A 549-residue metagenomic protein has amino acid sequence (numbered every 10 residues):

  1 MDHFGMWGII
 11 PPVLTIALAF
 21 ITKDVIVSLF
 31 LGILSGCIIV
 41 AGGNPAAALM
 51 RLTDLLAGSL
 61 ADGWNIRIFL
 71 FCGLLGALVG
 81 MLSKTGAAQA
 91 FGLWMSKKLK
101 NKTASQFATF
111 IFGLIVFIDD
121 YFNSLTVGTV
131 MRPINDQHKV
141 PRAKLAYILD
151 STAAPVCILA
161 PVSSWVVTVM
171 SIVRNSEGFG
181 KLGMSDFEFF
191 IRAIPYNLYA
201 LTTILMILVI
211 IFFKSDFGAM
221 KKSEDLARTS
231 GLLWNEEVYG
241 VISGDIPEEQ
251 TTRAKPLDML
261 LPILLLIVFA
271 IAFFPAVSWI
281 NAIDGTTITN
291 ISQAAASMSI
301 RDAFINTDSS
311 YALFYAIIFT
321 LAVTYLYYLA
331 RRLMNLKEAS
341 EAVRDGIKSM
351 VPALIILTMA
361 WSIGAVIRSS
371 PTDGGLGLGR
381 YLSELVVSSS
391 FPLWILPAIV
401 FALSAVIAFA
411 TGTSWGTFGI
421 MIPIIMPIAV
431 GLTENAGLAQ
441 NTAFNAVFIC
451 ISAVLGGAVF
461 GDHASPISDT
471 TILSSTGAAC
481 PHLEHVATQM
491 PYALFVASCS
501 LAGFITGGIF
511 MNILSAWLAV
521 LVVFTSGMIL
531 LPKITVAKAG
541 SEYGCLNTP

Functional and structural regions predicted by a protein language model:
M1-F4, A41-G42, K97-K98, V386-P392 (+1 more regions): Short, amphipathic, aromatic/basic-enriched membrane-interface segments that mark the entry/exit of transmembrane
M1-F71, L198-A200, I211-F212, R228-S362 (+3 more regions): Hydrophobic transmembrane alpha-helices of multi-pass small-molecule transporters
P11-A17, T109-G113, A146, T203 (+2 more regions): Hydrophobic, membrane-inserted alpha-helices
I33-L34, F110-V116, V130, Y147-I158 (+12 more regions): Transmembrane helix-bundle signature of multi-pass membrane transporters/permeases
P45-A146, L333-N441: Membrane-embedded alpha-helical segments and adjacent helix-loop junctions characteristic of multi-pass solute
C72-L93, L201-G218, L321-N335: Transmembrane alpha-helical segments in integral membrane proteins
L125-I134, A458-L473: Short helical (or helix-break) motifs at transmembrane helix termini and adjacent helical loops in multi-pass membrane
I134-L232, I246-D258, T471-M528: Membrane-core helix-loop-helix motifs of multi-pass transport proteins
